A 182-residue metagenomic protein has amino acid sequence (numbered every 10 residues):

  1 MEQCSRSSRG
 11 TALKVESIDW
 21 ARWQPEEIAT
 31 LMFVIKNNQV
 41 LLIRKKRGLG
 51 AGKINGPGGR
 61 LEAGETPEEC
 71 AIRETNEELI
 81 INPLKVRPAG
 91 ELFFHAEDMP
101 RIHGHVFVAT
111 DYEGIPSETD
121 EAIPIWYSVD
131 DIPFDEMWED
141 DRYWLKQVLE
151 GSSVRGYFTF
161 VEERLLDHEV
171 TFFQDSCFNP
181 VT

Functional and structural regions predicted by a protein language model:
C4-S5: Intrinsically disordered, low-complexity segments enriched in serine/proline and basic residues
G10-I18, A89: Short Pro/Gly-enriched beta-strand edge/turn motifs at strand-loop
V15-L41, R60: Conserved N-terminal beta-strand and adjoining loop/helix that marks the start of the Nudix/MutT-like hydrolase domain
I35-Q39, T110-I115, G151-S152: Short, charged/polar surface micro-motifs in flexible loops or helix N-caps
L42, G90-F93: A structural microfeature
A51-K53: A positional/architectural concept
L61-L84, F93-V148, E169-T182: Unchanged
